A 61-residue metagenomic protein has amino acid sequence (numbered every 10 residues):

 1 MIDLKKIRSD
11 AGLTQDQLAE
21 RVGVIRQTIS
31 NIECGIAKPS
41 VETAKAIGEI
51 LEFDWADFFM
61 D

Functional and structural regions predicted by a protein language model:
M1-D10: A short, Lys/Arg-rich alpha-helix, primarily the initiator
K5, S30-N31, F59: Key DNA-contacting residues within the recognition helix of helix-turn-helix
S9, E20, E49: Alpha-helical residues within the helix-turn-helix
G12-N31: Short alpha-helical DNA-recognition segment
E42-D57: DNA major-groove recognition helix of helix-turn-helix/homeodomain DNA-binding modules
